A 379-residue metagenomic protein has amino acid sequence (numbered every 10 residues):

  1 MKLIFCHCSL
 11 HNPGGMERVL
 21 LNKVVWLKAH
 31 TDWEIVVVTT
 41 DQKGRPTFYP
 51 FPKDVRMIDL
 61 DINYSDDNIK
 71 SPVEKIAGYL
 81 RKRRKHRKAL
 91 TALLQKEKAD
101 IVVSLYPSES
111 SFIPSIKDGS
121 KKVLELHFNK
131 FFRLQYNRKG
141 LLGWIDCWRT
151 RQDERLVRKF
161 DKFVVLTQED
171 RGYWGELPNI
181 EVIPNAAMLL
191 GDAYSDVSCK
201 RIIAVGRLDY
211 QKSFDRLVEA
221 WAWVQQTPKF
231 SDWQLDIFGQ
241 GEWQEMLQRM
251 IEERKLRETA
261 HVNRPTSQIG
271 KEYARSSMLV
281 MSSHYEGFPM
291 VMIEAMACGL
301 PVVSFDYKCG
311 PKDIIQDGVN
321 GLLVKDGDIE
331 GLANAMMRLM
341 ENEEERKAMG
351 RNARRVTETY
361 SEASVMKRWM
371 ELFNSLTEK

Functional and structural regions predicted by a protein language model:
C6-P13, W26, H30-A77, Y173: N-terminal strand-loop element at the rim of the active site of nucleotide-sugar-dependent glycosyltransferases
G14-N22, K200, A204-Q225, E242-Q248 (+1 more regions): A conserved mid-protein helix/loop that constitutes part of the nucleotide-sugar donor-binding site
K88-A92, G143-F163: Membrane-proximal helix-turn-helix segments that form the acceptor-binding/catalytic region of lipid-linked
E169, A186: Carbohydrate-associated surface elements
Q248-P265: Nucleotide-activated donor-binding/catalytic signature segment of Leloir-type glycosyltransferases, i.e., the conserved
H284: Aromatic "clamp/platform" in nucleotide-sugar-dependent glycosyltransferases that forms part of the donor/acceptor
P301-F305: Short hydrophobic beta-strand element within catalytic cores of glycosyltransferases and related nucleotide-activated
Q316-G318, L322-I329, R338-E343, E358: Conserved acidic donor-binding segment of nucleotide-sugar-dependent glycosyltransferases
